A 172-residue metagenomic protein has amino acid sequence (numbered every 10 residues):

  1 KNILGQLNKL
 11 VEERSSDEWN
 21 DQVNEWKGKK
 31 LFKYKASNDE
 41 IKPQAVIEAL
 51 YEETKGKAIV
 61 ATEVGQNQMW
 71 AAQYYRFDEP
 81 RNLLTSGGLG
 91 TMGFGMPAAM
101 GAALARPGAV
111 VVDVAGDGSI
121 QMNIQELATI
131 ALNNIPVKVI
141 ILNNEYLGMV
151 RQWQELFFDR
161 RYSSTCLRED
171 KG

Functional and structural regions predicted by a protein language model:
K1-N8, W70-G172: Thiamine diphosphate
K1-Q22: Glycine-rich, acidic loop regions that bind phosphate or pyrophosphate groups
E12, K55, R106: Short conserved AdoMet
S15-K35, A102, K138, L147-L156: Charged, low-complexity, helix-prone segments enriched in Lys/Glu/Asp/Gln
N24-A102: Active-site diphosphate/adenylate-binding microenvironment
